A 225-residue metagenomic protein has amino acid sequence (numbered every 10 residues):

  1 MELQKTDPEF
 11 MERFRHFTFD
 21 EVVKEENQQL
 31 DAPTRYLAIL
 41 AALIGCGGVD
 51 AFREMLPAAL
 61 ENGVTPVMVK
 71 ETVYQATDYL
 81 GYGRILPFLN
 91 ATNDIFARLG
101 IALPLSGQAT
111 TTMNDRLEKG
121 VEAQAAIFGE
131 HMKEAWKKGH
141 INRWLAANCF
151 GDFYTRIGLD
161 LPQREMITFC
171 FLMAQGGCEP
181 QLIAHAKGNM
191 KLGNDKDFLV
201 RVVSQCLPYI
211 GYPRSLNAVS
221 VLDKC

Functional and structural regions predicted by a protein language model:
M1-T34, G45-C46, D50-E61, R84-P162 (+4 more regions): Acidic, glycine/proline-rich low-complexity segments that act as flexible tails and inter-domain linkers
T34-L43, T72-V73, Q163-M173, L182 (+1 more regions): Short, structured motif recognition centered on aromatic/hydrophobic residues
I39-D50, G177: Alpha-helical bundle segments that constitute or directly flank the non-heme di-iron/ferroxidase center
V64-V69: Winged helix-turn-helix DNA-binding recognition segment
E71, L80-G83: Substrate/cofactor-recognition hotspot
A76: Glycine/small-residue-rich loop that forms an oxyanion/phosphate-binding "nest" at active or ligand-binding sites
I157, C170-G176, N189: Short, glycine/charged-rich beta-strand-loop motifs at protein surfaces that mediate ligand recognition and catalysis
